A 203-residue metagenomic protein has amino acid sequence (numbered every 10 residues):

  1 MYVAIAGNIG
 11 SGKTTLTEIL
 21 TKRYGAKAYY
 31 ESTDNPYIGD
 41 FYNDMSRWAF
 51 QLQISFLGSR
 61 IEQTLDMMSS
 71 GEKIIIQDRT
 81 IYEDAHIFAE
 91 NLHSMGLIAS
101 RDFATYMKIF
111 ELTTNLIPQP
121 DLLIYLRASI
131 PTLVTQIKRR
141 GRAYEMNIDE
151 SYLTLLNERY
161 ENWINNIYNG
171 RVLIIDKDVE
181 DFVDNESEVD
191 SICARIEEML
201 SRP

Functional and structural regions predicted by a protein language model:
I5: Hydrophobic anchor at the beta1->P-loop junction of P-loop NTPases
N8: P-loop (Walker A) phosphate-binding loop of NTP-binding proteins
K13: Conserved lysine of the Walker
L16-T17: Post-Walker A alpha-helix
K22-S59: Conserved substrate/cofactor phosphate-moiety recognition/catalytic segment in nucleotide-dependent phosphotransferases
R60-R101: A basic- and aromatic-enriched beta-loop-alpha substructure that forms the phosphate/nucleotide- and DNA/RNA-contacting
I87-E161: A glycine- and Lys/Arg-enriched "phosphate-lid" helix/loop adjacent to the NTP-binding pocket of small-molecule kinases
V134-P203: NTP-dependent small-molecule kinase module
